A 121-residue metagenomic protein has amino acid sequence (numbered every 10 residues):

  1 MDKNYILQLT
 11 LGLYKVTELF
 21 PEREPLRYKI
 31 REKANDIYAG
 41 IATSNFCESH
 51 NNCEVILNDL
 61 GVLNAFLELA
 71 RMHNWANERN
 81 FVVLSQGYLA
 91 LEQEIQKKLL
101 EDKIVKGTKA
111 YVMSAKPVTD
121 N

Functional and structural regions predicted by a protein language model:
M1-N121: Amphipathic alpha-helical assembly/interaction segments
